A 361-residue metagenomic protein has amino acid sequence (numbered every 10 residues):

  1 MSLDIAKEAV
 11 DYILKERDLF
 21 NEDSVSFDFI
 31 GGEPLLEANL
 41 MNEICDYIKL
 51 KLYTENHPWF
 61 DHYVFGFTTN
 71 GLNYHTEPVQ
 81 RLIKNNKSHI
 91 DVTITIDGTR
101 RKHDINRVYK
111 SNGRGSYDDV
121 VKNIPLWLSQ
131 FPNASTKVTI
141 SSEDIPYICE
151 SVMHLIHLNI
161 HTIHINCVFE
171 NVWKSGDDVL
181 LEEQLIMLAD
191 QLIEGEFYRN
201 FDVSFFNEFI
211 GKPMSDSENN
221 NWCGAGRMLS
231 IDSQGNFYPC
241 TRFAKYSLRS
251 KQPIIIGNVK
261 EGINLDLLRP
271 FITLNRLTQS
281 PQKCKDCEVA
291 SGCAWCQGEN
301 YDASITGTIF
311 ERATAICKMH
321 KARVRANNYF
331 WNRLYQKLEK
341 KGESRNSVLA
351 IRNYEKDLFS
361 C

Functional and structural regions predicted by a protein language model:
L3-I30, E37-C167: Radical SAM/AdoMet-radical enzyme domain recognition
P34, L72-N73, T99, S141-E143 (+5 more regions): Short, solvent-exposed loop/turn segments at secondary-structure junctions
R101-R107, W173-S175, S215: A short acidic, helix-capping loop that chelates divalent metal ions and anchors anionic groups
H164, S230, P239, K283-D286: Structured core elements
C167, F205-N207, S233, P239-A244 (+3 more regions): Active-site proximal loops enriched in glycine and acidic residues that flank catalytic Cys/His/Asp and coordinate
K174-L248, N346-C361: A C-terminal junction/extension of Radical SAM enzymes
E183-K212, R242-A294: C-terminal accessory region of radical SAM enzymes
Q279-C361: Radical SAM enzyme core and accessory elements
